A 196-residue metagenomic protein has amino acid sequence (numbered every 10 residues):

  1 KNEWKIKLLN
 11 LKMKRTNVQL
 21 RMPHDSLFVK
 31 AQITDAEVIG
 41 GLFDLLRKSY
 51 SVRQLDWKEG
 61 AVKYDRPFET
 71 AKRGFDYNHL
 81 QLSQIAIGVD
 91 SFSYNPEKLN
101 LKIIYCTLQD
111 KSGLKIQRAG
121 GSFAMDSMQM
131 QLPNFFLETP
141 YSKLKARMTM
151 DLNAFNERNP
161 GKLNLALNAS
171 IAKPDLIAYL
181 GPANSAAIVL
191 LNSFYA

Functional and structural regions predicted by a protein language model:
K1-R21, A31-L46, L55-A196: Extended amphipathic, helix-rich lipid-handling scaffolds
P23-S26: Exposed regions on extracellular, virion, or secretory-pathway luminal proteins
